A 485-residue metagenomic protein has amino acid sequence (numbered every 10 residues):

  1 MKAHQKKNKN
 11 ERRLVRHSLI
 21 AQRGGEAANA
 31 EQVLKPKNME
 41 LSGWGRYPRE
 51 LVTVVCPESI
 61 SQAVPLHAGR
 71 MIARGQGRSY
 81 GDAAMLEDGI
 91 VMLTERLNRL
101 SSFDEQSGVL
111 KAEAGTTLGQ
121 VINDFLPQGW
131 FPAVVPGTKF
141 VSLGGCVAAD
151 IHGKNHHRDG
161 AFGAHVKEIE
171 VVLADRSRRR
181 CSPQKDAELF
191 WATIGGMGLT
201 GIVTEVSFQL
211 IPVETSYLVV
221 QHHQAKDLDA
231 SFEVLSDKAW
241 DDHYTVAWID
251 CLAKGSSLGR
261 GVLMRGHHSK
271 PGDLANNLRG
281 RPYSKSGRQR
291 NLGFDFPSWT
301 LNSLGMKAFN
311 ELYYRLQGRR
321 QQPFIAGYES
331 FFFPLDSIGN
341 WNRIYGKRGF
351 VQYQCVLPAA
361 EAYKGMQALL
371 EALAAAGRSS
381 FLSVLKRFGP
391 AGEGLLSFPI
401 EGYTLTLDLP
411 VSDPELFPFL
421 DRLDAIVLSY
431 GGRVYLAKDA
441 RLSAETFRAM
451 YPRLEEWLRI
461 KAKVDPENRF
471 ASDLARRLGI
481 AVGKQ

Functional and structural regions predicted by a protein language model:
K2, K6-Q485: Noncatalytic alpha-helical scaffold of FAD-dependent oxidoreductases
